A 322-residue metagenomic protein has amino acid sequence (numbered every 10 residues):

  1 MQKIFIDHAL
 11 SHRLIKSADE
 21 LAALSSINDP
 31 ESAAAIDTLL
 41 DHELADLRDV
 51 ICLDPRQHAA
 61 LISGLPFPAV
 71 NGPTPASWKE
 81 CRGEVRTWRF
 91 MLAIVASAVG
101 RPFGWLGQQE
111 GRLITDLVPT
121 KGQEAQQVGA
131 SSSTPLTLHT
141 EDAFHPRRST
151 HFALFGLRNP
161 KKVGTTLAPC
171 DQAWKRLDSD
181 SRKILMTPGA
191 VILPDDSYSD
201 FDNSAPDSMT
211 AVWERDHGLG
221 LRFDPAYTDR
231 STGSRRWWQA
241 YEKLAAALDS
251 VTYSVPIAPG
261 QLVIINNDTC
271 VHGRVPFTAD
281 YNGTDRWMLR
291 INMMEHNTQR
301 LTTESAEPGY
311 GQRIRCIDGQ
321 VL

Functional and structural regions predicted by a protein language model:
M1-H42, D49-G64, P68-S77, D116-P259 (+1 more regions): Active-site environment of non-heme Fe oxygenases that use a 2-His-1-carboxylate facial triad
L47-C52, M91-F103, L244, L248: Hydrophobic, Leu/Ile/Phe/Ala-enriched alpha-helical segments that form helix-helix packing faces
R82-G129: A gly/proline- and charged-residue-enriched helix-loop-helix capping module
